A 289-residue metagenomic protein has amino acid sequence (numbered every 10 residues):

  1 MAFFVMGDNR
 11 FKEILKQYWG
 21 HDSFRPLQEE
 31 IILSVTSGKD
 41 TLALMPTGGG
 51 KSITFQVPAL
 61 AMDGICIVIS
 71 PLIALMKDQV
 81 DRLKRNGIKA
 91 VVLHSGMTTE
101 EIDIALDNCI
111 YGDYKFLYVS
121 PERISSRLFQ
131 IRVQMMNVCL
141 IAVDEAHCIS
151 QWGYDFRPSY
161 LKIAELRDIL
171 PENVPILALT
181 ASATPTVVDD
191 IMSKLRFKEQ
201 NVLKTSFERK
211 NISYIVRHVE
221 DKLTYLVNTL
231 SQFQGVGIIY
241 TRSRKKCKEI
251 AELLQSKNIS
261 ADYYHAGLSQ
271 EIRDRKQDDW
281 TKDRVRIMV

Functional and structural regions predicted by a protein language model:
V5, N9-Y18, D22-P26, E30-S52 (+2 more regions): Helicase motor core with emphasis on the C-terminal RecA-like subdomain
A74: PG/GG-rich flexible active-site loop of Rossmann-like NAD(P)H-dependent oxidoreductases, especially the SDR superfamily
